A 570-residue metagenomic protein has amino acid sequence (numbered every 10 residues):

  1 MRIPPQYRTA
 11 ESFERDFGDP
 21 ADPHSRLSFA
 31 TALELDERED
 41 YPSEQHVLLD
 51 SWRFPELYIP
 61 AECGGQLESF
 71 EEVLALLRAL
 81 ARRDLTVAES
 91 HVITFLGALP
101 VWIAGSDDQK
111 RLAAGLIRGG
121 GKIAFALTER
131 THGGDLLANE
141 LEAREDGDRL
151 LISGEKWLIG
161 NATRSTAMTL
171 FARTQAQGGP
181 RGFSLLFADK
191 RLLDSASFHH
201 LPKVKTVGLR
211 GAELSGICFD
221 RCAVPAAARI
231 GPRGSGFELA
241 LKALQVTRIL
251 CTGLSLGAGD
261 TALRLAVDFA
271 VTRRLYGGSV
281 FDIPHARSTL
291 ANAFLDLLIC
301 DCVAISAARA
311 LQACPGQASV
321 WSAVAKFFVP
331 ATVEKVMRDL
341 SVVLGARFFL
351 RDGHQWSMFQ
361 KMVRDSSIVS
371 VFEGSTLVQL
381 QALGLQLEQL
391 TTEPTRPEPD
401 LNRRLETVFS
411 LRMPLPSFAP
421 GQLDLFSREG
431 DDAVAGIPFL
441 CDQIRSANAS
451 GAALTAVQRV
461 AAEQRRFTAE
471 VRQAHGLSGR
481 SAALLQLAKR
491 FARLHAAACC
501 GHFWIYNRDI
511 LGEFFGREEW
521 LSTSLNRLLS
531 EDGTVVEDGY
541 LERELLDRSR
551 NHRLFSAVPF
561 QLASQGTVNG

Functional and structural regions predicted by a protein language model:
M1-V92, L112, Q422-G479, A483 (+6 more regions): Amphipathic, small/basic residue-rich leader segments at the start of a protein or domain
L33, L298-F328, S341-F349: C-terminal helix-coil-helix/basic helical segment that borders enzyme active sites and/or dimer interfaces and provides
L57, G119-T128: A short, Trp-centered hydrophobic/proline-enriched beta-strand micro-motif
A88-D108, G133-L136, R149, V271: N-terminal glycine-rich flavin-associated loop
S153-H199: A short core secondary-structure module
V204-L297, R404-C499: Glycine-rich beta->alpha junctions and the first turn(s) of the following alpha-helix
V267-D268, H285-Q312, P330, Y506: Loop-to-helix element that buttresses phosphate recognition and phosphoryl-transfer chemistry
K326-P420, N526-G570: Alpha-helix capping/hinge segments and adjacent helical runs
